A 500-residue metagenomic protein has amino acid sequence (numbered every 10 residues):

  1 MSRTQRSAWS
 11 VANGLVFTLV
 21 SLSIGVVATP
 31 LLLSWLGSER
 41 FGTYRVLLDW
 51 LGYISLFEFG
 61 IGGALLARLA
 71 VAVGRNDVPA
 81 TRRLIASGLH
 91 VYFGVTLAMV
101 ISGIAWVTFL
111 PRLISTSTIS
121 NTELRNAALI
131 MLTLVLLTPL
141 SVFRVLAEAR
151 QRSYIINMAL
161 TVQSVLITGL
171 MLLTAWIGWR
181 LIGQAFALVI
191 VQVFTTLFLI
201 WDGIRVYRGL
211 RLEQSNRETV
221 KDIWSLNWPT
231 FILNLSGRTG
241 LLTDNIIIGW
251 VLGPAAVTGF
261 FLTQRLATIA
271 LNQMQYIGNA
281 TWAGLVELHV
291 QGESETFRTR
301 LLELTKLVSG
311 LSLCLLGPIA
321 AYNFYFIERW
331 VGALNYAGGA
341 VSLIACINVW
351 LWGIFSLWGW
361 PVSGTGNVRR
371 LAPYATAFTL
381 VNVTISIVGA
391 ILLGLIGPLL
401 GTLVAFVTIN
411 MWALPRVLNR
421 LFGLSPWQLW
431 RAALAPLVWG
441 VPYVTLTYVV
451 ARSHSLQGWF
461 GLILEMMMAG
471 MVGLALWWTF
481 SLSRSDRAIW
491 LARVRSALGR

Functional and structural regions predicted by a protein language model:
M1-S7, L181-I182, L199-L242, A280 (+3 more regions): Interhelical loop/hinge segments that connect adjacent transmembrane helices in multipass membrane
R6-A70, V100-I104, L134, I167-T168 (+2 more regions): Signature of the first transmembrane helix
A8, V135-L160, I182, C346-F378 (+2 more regions): Membrane-interface junctions at transmembrane-helix termini in multi-pass inner-membrane proteins
W9-V26, A187-T195, L199, G203 (+5 more regions): Transmembrane helical elements of multi-pass membrane transporters/channels
F59-R75, A149, R208, T263 (+2 more regions): Helix-loop junctions and terminal segments of transmembrane helices in multi-pass membrane transport/translocation
V107-I130, I319-W350, F422: Interfacial segments at transmembrane-helix termini and the short loops linking adjacent helices
R125-L129, N157-V206, L226, Q264-R265 (+6 more regions): Hydrophobic alpha-helical transmembrane segments
L424-L429, Y448-R500: Membrane-proximal transmembrane or re-entrant/amphipathic helices at the cytosolic face
